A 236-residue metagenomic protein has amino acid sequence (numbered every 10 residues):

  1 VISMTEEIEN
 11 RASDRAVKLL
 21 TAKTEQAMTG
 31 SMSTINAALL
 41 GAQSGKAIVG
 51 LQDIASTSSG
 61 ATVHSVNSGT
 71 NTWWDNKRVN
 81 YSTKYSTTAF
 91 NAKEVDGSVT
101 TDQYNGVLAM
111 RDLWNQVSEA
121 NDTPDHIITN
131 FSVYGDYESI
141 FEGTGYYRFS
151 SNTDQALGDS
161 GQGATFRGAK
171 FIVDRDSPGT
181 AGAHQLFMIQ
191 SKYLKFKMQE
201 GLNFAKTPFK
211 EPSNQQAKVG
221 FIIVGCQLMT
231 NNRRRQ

Functional and structural regions predicted by a protein language model:
V1-Q236: Core alpha/beta structural scaffold of self-assembling particle/tube/pore-forming proteins
